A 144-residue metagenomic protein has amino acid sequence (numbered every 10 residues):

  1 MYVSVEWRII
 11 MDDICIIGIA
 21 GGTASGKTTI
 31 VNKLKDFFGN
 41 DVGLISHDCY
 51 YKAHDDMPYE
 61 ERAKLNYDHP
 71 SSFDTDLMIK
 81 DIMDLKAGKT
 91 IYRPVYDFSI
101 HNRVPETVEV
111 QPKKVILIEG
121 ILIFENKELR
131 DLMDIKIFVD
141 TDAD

Functional and structural regions predicted by a protein language model:
M1-I10: Short, Lys/Arg-enriched N-terminal segments with co-localized hydrophobic residues within the first ~10-30 amino acids
T23: The conserved Walker
K27: Conserved lysine of the Walker
I30: Hydrophobic positions on the alpha1 helix immediately C-terminal to the Walker A/P-loop
N40-D56: Short beta-strand-centered segment that lines the nucleotide-binding/catalytic pocket of NTP-utilizing
G43, M57-F98: Conserved nucleotide-sensing/catalytic segment adjacent to the nucleotide-binding pocket in NTP-handling enzymes
D81-I116, F124: Phosphate-binding/switch loop-helix module in NTP-utilizing enzymes
V104-D144: ATP-dependent NMP and nucleoside kinases share a basic, alpha-helical "lid"
